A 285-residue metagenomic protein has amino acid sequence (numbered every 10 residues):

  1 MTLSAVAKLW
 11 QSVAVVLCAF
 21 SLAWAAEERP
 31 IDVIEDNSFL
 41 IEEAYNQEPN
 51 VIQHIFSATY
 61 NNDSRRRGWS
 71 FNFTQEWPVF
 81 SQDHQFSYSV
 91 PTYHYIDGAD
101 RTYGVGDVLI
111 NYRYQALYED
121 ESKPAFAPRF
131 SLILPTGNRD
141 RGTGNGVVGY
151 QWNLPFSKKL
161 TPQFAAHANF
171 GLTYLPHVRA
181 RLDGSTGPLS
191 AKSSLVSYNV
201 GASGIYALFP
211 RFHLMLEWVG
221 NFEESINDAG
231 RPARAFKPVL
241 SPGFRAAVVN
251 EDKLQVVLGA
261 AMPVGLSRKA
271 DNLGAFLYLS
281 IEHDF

Functional and structural regions predicted by a protein language model:
M1-I34, F285: Cleavable N-terminal export/targeting peptides
A26-F285: Transmembrane beta-barrel domains of Gram-negative outer membranes and organellar outer membranes
